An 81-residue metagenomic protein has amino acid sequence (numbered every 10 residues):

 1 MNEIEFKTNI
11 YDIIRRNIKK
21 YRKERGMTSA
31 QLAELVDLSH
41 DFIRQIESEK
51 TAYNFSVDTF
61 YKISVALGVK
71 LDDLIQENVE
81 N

Functional and structural regions predicted by a protein language model:
M1-E24: A short, Lys/Arg-rich alpha-helix, primarily the initiator
M1-E5, V65, D73-N81: Short, charged recognition helix plus adjacent turn of helix-turn-helix-like nucleic-acid-binding domains
N17, T28, S56-T59, K70: Residues that mark the N-terminal boundary/hinge immediately upstream of a DNA-recognition element
K23, E34, V65: Alpha-helical residues within the helix-turn-helix
G26-I46: Short alpha-helical DNA-recognition segment
K50-V65: Short, basic-rich loop-to-helix N-cap that marks the start of a DNA-contacting helix
